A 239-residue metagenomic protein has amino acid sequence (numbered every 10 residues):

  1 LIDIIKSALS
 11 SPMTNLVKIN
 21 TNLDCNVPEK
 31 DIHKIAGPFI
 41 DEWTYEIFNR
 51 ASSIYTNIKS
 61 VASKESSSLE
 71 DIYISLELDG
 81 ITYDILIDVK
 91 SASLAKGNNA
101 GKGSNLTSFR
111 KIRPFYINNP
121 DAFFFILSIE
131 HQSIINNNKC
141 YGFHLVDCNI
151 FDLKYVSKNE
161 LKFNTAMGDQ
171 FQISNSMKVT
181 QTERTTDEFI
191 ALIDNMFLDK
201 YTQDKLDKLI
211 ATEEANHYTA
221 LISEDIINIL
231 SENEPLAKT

Functional and structural regions predicted by a protein language model:
L1-S68, L78-I85, S91-T239: Nucleic-acid endonuclease domains
Y73, K90: Anionic group-transfer/hydrolysis microenvironments
